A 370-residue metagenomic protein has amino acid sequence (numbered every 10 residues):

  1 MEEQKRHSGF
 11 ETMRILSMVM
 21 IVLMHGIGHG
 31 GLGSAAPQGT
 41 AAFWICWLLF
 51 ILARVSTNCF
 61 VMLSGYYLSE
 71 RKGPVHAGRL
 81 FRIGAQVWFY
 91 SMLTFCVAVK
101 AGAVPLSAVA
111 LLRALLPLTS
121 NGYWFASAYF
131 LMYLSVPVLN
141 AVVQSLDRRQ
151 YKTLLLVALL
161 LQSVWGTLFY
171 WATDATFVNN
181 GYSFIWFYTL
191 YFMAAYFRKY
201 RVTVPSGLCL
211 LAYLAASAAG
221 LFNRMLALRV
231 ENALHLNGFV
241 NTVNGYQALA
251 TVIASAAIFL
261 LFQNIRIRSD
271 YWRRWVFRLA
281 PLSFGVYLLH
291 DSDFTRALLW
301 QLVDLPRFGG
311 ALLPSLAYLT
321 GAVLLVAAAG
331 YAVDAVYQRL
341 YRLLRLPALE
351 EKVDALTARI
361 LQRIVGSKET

Functional and structural regions predicted by a protein language model:
V19-G26, Y90-V97, L156-Y170, Y213-R229 (+1 more regions): Aromatic-anchored segments of alpha-helical transmembrane domains
G31-A35, V99-L106, W165-D174, F222-G238 (+1 more regions): Juxtamembrane "helix-exit" motif on the non-cytosolic side of transmembrane helices
F43-W44, F50-V61, L68-V99, A103-M132 (+4 more regions): Transmembrane alpha-helical segments and their boundary/interface "anchor" motifs in multi-pass integral membrane
I45-T57, R113-A128, F169-L190, F222-A256 (+1 more regions): Interfacial loop-to-helix transition and helix-capping segments at the boundaries of transmembrane helices
Y66-G73, V138-L146, M193-T203, L260-S269 (+1 more regions): Structural signal for the C-terminal ends of transmembrane alpha-helices and the immediately following loop
C96, E231-L343: Alpha-helical transmembrane segments of multi-pass integral membrane proteins
L134-L160, Y196-A215: Solvent-exposed interhelical
Y151-V202: Loop-centered beta-sheet repeat module
